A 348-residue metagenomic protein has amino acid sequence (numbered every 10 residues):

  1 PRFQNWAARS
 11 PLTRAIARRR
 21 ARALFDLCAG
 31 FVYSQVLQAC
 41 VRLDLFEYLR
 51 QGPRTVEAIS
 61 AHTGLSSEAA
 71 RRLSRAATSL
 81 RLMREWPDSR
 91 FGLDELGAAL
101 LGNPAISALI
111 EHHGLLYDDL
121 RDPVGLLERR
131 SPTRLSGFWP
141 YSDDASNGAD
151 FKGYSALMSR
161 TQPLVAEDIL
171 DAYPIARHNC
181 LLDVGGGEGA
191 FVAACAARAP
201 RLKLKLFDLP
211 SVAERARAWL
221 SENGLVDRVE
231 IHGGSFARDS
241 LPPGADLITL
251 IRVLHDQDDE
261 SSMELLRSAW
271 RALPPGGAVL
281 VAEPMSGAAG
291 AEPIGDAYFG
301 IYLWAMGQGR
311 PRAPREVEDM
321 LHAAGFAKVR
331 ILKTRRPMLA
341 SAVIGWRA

Functional and structural regions predicted by a protein language model:
Q4-H62, S66-N179: Conserved Class I S-adenosyl-L-methionine-dependent methyltransferase catalytic core
E85, L93, V281, K328-I331: Short beta-strand "wing" residues that participate in macromolecule-binding interfaces
R90-G92, S286-G287, R335-R336: Conserved beta-strand edge residues that scaffold enzyme active sites
N103-G290, M338-S341: Conserved adenosyl
L280-A324, R330: C-terminal alpha-helical "lid/dimerization" subdomain adjacent to the S-adenosyl-L-methionine
G325-A348: Core SAM-dependent methyltransferase catalytic element
